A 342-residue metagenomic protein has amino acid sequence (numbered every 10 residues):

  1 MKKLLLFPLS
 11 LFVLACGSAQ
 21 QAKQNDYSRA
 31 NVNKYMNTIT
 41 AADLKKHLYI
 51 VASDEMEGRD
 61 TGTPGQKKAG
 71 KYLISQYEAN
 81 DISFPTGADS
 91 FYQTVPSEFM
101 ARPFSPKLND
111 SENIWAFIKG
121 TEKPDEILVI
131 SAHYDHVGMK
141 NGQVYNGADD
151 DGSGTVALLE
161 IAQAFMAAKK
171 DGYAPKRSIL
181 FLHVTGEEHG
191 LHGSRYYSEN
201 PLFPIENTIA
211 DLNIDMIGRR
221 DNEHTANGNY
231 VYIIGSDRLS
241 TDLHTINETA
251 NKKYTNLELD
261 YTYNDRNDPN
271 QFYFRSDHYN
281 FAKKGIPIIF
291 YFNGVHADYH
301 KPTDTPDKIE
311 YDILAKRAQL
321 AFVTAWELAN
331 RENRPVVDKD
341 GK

Functional and structural regions predicted by a protein language model:
M1-Y27: Bacterial Sec-dependent N-terminal signal peptides
Y27-K34, T38-K68, N80-T86, Y299-P302: N-terminal capping segment at the start of a domain
N31, F292-K342: His/Asp/Glu-rich mid-to-C-terminal helical/loop segments that flank catalytic regions of hydrolases
H47-A52, Q93-T94, N113-F117, I127-S131 (+6 more regions): Structural recognition of the beta-strand scaffold that forms the well-ordered cores of secreted hydrolase catalytic
Y49-E57, I74-P85, M100, E160-K170 (+5 more regions): Sec-exported extracytoplasmic/periplasmic mature domains
R59-I118: A non-catalytic alpha/beta surface segment that caps or lines the substrate-entry region of metallo-dependent hydrolase
I114-A116, I130-H189, A321: Alpha-helical metal-binding/catalytic segments enriched in His/Glu/Asp
V184-F290, V336: Metal-dependent peptidase/peptidase-like ectodomains
